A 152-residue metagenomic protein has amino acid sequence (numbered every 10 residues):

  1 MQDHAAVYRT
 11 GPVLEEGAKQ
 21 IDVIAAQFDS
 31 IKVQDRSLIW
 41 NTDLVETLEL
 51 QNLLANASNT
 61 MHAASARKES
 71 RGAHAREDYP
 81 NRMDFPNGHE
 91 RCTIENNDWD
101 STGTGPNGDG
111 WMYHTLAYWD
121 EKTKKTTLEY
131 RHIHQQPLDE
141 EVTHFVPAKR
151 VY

Functional and structural regions predicted by a protein language model:
M1-Y152: Glycine- and aromatic-enriched mobile tails/lids
